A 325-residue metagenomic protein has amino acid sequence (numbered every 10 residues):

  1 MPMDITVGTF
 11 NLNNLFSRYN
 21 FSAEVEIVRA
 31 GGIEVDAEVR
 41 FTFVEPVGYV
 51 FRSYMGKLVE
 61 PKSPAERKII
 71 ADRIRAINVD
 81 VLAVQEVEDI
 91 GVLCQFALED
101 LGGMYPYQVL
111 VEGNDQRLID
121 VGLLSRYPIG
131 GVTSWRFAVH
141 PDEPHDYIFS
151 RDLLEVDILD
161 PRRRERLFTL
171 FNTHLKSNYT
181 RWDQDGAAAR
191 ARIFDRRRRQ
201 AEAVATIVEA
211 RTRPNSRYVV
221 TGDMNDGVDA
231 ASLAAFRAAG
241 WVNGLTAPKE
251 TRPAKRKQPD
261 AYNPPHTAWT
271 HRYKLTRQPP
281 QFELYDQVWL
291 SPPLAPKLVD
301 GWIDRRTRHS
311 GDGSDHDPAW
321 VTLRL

Functional and structural regions predicted by a protein language model:
M1-E99, L110-G113, E202: N-terminal, active-site-proximal structural segment of metallo-dependent hydrolase catalytic domains
M3-T6, I148, D157-L159, T206-V219 (+1 more regions): Metal-dependent phosphoester-hydrolase catalytic domains
D4, V81-K176: Structured beta-strand-rich core segments of catalytic domains in phosphoester-bond hydrolases
F10-L12, F51-M55, I70-L93, L170 (+4 more regions): Active-site beta-strand/loop signature of hydrolases that rely on acidic residues for catalysis
L15-N20, T180, K297-L298: Short, solvent-exposed loop/turn elements at domain surfaces
S17, G91-C94, R117, Y179-R181 (+1 more regions): Extracytoplasmic/secreted cell-surface and envelope-processing proteins
M55-P61, N78-V84, E143, G186-R197 (+2 more regions): Second-shell loop/turn segments in exported
N172-I193: Active-site His/acidic residue clusters
